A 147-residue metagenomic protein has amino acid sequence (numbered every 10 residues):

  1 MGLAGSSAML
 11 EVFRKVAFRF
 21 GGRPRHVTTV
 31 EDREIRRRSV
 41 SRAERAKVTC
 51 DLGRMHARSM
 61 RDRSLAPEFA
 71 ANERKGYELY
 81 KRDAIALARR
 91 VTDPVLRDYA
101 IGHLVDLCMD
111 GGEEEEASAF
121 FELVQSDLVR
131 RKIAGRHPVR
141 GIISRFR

Functional and structural regions predicted by a protein language model:
G2-R147: Non-catalytic tandem-repeat scaffold regions and their flanking low-complexity/translocation tails
